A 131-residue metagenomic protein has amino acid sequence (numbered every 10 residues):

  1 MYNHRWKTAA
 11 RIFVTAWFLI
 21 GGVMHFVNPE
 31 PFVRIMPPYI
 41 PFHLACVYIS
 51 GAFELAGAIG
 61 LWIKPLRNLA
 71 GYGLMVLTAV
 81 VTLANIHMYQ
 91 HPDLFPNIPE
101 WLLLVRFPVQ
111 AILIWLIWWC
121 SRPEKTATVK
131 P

Functional and structural regions predicted by a protein language model:
M1-P131: Membrane-interface extramembranous regions
